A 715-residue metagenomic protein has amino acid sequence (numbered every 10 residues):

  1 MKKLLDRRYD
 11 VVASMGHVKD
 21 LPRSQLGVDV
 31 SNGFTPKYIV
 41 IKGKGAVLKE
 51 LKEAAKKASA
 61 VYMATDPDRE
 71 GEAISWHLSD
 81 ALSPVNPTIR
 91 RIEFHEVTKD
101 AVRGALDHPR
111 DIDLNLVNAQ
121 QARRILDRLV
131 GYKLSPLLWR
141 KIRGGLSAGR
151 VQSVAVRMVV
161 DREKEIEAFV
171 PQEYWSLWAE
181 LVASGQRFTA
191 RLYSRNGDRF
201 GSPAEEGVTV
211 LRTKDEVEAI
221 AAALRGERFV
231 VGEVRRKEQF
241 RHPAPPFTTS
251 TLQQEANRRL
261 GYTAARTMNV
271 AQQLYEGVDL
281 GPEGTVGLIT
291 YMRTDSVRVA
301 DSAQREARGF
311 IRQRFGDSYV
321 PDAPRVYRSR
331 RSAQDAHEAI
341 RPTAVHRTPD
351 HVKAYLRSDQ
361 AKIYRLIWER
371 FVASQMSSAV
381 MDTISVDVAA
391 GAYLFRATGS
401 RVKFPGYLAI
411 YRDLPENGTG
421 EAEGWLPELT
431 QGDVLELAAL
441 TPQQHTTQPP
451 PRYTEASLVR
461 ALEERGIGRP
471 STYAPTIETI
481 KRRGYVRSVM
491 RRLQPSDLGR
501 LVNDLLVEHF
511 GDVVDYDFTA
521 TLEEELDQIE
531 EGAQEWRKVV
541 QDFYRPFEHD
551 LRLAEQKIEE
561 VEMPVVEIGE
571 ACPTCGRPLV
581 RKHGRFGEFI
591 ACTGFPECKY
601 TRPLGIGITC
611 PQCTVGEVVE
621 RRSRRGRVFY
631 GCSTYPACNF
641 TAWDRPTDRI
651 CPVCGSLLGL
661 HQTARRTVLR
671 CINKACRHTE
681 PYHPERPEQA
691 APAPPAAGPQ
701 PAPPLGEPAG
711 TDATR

Functional and structural regions predicted by a protein language model:
M1-L4, E50, A54, A73-A81 (+11 more regions): Alpha-helical scaffold elements adjacent to nucleotide-binding pockets in ATP/GTP-utilizing enzyme cores
M1-Q121, A204-K214, E218, E416 (+1 more regions): Intrinsically disordered, low-complexity regulatory segments
K3-P22, S153-F200, A307, S374-G424: Structured, non-catalytic alpha/beta "coupling" segments that mediate domain-domain communication and provide generic
V97-A179, K237: C-terminal or mid-to-C-terminal helical accessory/interaction module adjacent to the motor/catalytic core
A122-L134, V151, L181-A183, Q239-T251 (+6 more regions): Core structural elements
S135, A168, T213, V217 (+3 more regions): Basic, low-complexity terminal or inter-domain segments flanking catalytic cores
G201-P245: Metal- or metallocofactor-binding catalytic centers and their adjacent structured scaffolds across diverse enzyme
T251-A264, V459-R469: Short helix-coil junctions and helix-kink-helix linkers
